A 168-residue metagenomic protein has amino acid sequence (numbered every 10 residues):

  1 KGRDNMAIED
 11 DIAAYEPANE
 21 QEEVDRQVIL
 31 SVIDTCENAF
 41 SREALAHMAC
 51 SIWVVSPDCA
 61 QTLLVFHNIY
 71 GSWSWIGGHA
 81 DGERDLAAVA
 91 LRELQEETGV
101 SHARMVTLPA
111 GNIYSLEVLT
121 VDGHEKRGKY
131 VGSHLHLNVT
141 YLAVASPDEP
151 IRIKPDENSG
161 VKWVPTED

Functional and structural regions predicted by a protein language model:
K1-M6: Short, Lys/Arg-enriched N-terminal segments with co-localized hydrophobic residues within the first ~10-30 amino acids
A14-S51: Acidic, metal-coordinating catalytic segment for phosphate/diphosphate chemistry, firing primarily on the Nudix
S31-D34, R42-A44, W53, C59-A60 (+2 more regions): A short linear-motif detector with a strong N-terminal bias
T35, A44, I76, N112 (+1 more regions): Glycine-rich, flexible loop/turn motifs
A39-W75: N-terminal strand-loop-strand
A80-D168: Unchanged
